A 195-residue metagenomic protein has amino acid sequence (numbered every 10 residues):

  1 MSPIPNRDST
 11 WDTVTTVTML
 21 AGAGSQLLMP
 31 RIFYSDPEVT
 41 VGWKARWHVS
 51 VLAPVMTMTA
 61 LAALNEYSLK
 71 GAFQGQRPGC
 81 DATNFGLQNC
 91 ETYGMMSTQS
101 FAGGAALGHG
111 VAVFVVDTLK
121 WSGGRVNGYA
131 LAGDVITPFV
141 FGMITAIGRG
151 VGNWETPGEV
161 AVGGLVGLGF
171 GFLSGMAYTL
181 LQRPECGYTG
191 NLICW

Functional and structural regions predicted by a protein language model:
M1-G150: Hydrophobic alpha-helical bundle signature of multipass membrane enzymes
Q99-L107, R149-T179: Alpha-helical transmembrane segments that form the membrane-embedded catalytic/substrate-binding core of multi-pass
V113-F114, S174, Q182: A short hydrophobic/aromatic micro-motif that marks alpha-helical segments and, especially, helix-coil
Q182-W195: Primarily interfacial, aromatic-capped hydrophobic alpha-helices that serve as membrane anchors
